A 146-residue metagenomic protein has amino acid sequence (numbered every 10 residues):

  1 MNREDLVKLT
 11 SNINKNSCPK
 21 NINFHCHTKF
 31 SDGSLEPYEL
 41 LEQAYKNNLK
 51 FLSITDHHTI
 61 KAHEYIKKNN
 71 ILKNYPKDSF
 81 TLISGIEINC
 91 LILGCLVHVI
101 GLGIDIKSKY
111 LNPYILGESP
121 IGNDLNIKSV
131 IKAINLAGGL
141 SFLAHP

Functional and structural regions predicted by a protein language model:
M1-N2, F30: C-terminal regulatory/interaction regions
N2-N16, E64-P146: Extended substrate/RNA-proximal surfaces in nucleic-acid metabolism proteins
S11, K15-K20, F30-E42, N47-N48: N-terminal glycine-/serine-/threonine-rich phosphate-binding loop
N21-S31, H57, H145-P146: Histidine-centered catalytic micro-motifs
H27-S34, N112-G117: Acidic/histidine-rich helix-loop elements that form or flank divalent-metal/phosphate-binding sites at the catalytic
K29-D32, F51-E64, C90-L91, S108: Active-site environment of divalent metal-dependent phosphoester hydrolases
L35-E42, K61, L125-K132: Short, contiguous clusters of charged residues that form electrostatic/catalytic patches at enzyme active sites, used
L41-A62, I83, E87, G139-F142: Divalent metal-dependent hydrolysis catalytic cores, especially in the metallo-beta-lactamase
